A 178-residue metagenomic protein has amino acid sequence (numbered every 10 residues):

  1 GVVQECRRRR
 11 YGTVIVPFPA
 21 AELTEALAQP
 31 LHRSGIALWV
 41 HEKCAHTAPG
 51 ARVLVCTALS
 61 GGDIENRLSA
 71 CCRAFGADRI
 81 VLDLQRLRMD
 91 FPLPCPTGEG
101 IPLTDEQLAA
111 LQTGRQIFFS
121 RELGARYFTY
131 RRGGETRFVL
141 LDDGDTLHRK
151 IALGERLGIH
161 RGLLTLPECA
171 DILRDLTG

Functional and structural regions predicted by a protein language model:
G1-P19, R52, R149-T165: Catalytic domains of carbohydrate-active enzymes, especially glycoside hydrolases
P19-L111: Substrate-binding surface in catalytic domains of secreted glycosidases
H46-T47, F75, R131-G133, E155-R156: Extracellular/periplasmic catalytic domains that process cell-envelope and extracellular macromolecules
A48, T136-F138, I172: Short, surface-exposed beta-strand/loop "edge" segments at domain boundaries and coil↔beta transitions
R79-R149: Glycan-binding loop/region signatures in secreted carbohydrate-active enzymes
G144, T165-P167: Short, loop-centered acidic/histidine patches that primarily coordinate divalent metals
P167-G178: Aromatic-rich peripheral "rim/lid" segments of glycoside hydrolase catalytic domains that contact and position glycan
